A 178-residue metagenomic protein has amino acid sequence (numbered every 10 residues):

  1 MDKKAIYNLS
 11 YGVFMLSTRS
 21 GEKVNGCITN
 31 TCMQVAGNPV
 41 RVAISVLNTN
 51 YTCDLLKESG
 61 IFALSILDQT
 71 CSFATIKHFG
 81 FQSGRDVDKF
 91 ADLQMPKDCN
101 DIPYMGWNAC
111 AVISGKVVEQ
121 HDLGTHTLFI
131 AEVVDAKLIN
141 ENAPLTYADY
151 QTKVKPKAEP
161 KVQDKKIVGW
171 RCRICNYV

Functional and structural regions predicted by a protein language model:
M1-V178: Basic, polyanion-binding surface patches
